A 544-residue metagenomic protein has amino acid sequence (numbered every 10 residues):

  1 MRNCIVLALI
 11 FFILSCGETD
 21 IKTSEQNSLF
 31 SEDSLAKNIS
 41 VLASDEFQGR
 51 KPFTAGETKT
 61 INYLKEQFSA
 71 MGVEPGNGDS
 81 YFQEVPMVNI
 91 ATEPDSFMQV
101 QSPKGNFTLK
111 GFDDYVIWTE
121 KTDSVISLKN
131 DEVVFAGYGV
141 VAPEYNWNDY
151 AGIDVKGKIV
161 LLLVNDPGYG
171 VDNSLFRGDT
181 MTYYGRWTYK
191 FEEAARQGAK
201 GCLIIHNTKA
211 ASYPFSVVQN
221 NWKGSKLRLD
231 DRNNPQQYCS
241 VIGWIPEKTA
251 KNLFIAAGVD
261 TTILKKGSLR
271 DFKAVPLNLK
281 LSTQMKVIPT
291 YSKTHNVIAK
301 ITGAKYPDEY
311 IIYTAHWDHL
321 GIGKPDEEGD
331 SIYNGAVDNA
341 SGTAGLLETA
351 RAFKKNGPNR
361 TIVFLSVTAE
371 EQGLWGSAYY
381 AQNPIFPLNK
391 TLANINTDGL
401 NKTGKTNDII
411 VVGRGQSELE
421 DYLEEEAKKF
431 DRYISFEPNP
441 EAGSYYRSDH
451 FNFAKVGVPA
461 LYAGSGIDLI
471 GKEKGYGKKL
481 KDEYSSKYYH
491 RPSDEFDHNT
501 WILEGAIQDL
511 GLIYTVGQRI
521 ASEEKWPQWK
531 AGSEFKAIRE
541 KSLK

Functional and structural regions predicted by a protein language model:
C4-I13: Sec-dependent N-terminal signal peptides
C16-G76, S80, D95-F97, F215 (+3 more regions): N-terminal hydrophobic or amphipathic helices/low-complexity stretches enriched in small/hydrophobic/Pro/Gly
I21-L29, E46-A55, A70, E84-P86 (+11 more regions): Second-shell loop/turn segments in exported
I21-T23, Q101-K104, V116-G152, N233-G335 (+2 more regions): Soluble metallo-hydrolase cores and metallopeptidase-like ectodomains found primarily in the secretory/periplasmic
Q48-N173: Noncatalytic luminal/extracellular "stalk/propeptide" segments of secretory-pathway proteins
D113, L229-V259, Y306, P358 (+3 more regions): Metal-dependent peptidase/peptidase-like ectodomains
Y138-S216: A conserved hydrophobic secondary-structure block that centers on an alpha-helix together with its immediately flanking
R351, K355, L469-R539: His/Asp/Glu-rich mid-to-C-terminal helical/loop segments that flank catalytic regions of hydrolases
